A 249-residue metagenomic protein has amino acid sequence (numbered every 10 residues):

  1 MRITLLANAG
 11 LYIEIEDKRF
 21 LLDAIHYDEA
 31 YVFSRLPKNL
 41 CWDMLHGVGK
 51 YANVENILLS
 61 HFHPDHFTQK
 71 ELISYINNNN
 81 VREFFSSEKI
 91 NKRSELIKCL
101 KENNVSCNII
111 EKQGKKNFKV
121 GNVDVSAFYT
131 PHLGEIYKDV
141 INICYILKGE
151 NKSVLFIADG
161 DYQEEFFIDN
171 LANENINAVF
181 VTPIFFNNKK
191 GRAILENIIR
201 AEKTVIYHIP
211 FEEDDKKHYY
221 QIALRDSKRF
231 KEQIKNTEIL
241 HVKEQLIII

Functional and structural regions predicted by a protein language model:
M1-R2, E14-F20, N117-S126, K148-V154: Beta-strand-turn-beta hairpins that frame and shape the catalytic cleft of phosphate-ester-processing enzymes
A9, D28-E29, F62-F67, I90-S94 (+4 more regions): Active-site environment of divalent metal-dependent phosphoester hydrolases
K18-I57, Q69-S74, E135, D161-E174: Pre-active-site segment of Zn-dependent metallo-hydrolases
K18-R19, N78-E83, I199-K203, I234-K235: A short helix->loop->beta-strand "cap" motif at the edges of active sites that frequently abuts
L22-D23, N53-D65, F84-E88, L155-G160 (+4 more regions): Active-site neighborhood of phospho(di)ester-bond hydrolases with catalytic His/Asp-centered motifs
M44-K116: Active-site HxH/HxHxD metal-binding segment of metal-dependent hydrolases
K70, P131-I198: Active-site-proximal loop/helix segments of hydrolase catalytic cores
K98-G121, N170, A193-I249: Binuclear metal-ion centers of metallo-dependent hydrolases, dominated by the metallo-beta-lactamase
